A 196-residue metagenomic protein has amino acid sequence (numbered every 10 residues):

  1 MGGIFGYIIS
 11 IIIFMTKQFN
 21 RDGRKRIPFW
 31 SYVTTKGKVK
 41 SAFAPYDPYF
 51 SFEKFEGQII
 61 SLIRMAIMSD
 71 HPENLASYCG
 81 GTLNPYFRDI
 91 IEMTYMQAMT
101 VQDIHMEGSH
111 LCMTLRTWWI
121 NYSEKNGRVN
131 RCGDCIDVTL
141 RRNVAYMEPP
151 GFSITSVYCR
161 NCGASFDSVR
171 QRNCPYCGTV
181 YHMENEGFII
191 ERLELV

Functional and structural regions predicted by a protein language model:
M1-R26: Alpha-helical transmembrane anchor segments and their immediate juxtamembrane flanks, especially terminal single-pass
G6-Y7, F19-D22, I91-N130: Surface-exposed, charged secondary-structure patches
F19-V33, R128-V196: Short beta-strand edge/turn micro-motifs at domain boundaries
D22, D47, D70, D89 (+3 more regions): Acidic-enriched, low-complexity/disordered segments with a strong bias for Aspartate over Glutamate
I27-Y95, S165, P175-Y176, V180 (+1 more regions): Core segments of small alpha/beta cavity-forming domains
E53, I90-I91, E107, K125-N126 (+2 more regions): Intrinsically disordered, low-complexity segments enriched in polar/charged residues with Gly/Pro, especially when
C79-T82, L115-N121, R142: Generic secondary-structure microfeatures
G80, M93-M106, M147-P149, I189-E191: A structural signal for short, hydrophobic beta-strand segments that form beta-sheets in beta-rich/all-beta domains
